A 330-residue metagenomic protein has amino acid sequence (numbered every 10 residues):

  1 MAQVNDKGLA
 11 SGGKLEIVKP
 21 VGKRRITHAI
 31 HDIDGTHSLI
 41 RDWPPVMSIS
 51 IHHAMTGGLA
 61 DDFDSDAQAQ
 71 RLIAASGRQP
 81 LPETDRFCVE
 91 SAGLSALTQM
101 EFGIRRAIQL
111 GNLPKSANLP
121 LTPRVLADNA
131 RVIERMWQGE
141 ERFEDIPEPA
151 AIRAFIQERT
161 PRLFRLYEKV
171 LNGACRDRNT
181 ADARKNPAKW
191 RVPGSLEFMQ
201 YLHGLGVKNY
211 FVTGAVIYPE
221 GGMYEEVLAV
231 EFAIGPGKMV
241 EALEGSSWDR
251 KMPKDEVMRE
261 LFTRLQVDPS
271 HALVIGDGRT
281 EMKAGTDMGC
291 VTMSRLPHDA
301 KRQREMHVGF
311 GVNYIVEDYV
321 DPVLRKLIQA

Functional and structural regions predicted by a protein language model:
A2-P80: Active-site neighborhood of HAD-like aspartate-dependent phosphohydrolases
I17-P20, R25, I30, P149 (+3 more regions): Short, acidic loop-to-helix structural element flanking the phosphoryl-transfer center in phosphate-processing enzymes
A67-A151: Non-catalytic, alpha-helical, charged scaffold/linker segments that couple or flank catalytic or architectural cores
L196, Q200-Y210, G214-G245: Substrate-recognition/cap helix-loop segment adjacent to the acidic, metal-dependent catalytic center of Asp-based
M199-G206, F262-T263, M282-G289: Surface-exposed amphipathic alpha-helices with a cationic face
T213-V216, G221-A229, H271-E317: Acidic, Mg2+-coordinating phosphoryl-transfer loop and its flanking beta/alpha structural elements, shared across
L228, R250-Q266: Short loop-to-alpha-helix "cap/lid" segments that border enzyme active sites across diverse enzyme classes
E244-G245, V312-V323: Short acidic-hydrophobic, aromatic-tinged amphipathic segments that line or gate anion-handling sites
